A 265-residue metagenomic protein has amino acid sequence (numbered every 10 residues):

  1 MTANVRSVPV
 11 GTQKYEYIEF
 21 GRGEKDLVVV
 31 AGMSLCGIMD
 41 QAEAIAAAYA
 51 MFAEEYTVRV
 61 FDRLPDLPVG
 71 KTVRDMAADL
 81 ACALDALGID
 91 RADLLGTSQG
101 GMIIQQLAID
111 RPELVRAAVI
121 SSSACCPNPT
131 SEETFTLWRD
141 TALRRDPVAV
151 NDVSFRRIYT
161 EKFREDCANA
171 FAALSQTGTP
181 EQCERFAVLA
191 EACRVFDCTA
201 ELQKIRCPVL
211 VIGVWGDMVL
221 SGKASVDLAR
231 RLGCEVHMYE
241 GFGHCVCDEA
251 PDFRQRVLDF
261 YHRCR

Functional and structural regions predicted by a protein language model:
P9-L67: Conserved HGGG/HGGXW glycine-rich cap/lid loop of the alpha/beta-hydrolase fold
D75-A92: Conserved acidic catalytic loop of the alpha/beta-hydrolase fold
G96-G100, I104: Gly/Ala-rich beta-loop-alpha elbow adjacent to hydrolase catalytic centers
Q105, I109, R116-R145: Flexible "cap/lid" loop of the alpha/beta hydrolase fold
P129-E132, V148-E201: Conserved alpha/beta-hydrolase catalytic His-Asp/Glu region
I205, V211-G213: Short beta-strand/loop motif that positions the catalytic acidic residue of the alpha/beta-hydrolase fold
M218-A224: Conserved alpha/beta-hydrolase "acid-adjacent" motif
F242-R254: Catalytic histidine-centered segment of alpha/beta-hydrolase-like enzymes
